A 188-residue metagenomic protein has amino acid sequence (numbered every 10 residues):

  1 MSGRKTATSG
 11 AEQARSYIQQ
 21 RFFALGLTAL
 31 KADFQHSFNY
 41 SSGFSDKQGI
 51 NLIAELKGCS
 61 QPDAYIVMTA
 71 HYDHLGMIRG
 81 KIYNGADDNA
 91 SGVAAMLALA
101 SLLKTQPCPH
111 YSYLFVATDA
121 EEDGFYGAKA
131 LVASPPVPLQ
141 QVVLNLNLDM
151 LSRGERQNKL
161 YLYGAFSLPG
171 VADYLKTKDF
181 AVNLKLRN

Functional and structural regions predicted by a protein language model:
M1-G10, N39-G43, G80-N89, A117-T118 (+1 more regions): Second-shell loop/turn segments in exported
S2, F22, T28-A29, S42-K47 (+4 more regions): Solvent-exposed loop/turn segments at secondary-structure junctions within structured extracellular/periplasmic domains
G3-L56: A non-catalytic alpha/beta surface segment that caps or lines the substrate-entry region of metallo-dependent hydrolase
K5-S16, P62, A86-A94, E122-Y126 (+1 more regions): Soluble non-cytosolic domains of exported or imported proteins
L52-A54, M68-G124: Alpha-helical metal-binding/catalytic segments enriched in His/Glu/Asp
P62-I66, C108-Y113, L139-L144, K176 (+1 more regions): Loop/turn elements at helix/coil->beta-strand transitions in domains of secreted/extracellular proteins
A133-R153: A glycine-rich helix N-cap at a beta->alpha junction
L151-N188: Active-site-adjacent substrate-binding region of metalloamidase/peptidase-like peptide-processing proteins
